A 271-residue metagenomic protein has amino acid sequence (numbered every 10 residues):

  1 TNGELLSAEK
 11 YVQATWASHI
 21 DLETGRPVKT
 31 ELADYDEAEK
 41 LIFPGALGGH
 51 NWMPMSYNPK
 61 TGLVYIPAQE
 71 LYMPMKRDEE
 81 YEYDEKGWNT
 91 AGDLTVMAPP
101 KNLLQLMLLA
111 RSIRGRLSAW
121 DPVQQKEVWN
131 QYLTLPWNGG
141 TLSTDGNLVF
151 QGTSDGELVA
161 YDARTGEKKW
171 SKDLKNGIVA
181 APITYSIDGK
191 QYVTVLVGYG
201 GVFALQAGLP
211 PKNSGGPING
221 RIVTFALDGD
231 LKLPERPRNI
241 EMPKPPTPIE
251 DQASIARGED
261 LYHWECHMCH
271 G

Functional and structural regions predicted by a protein language model:
T1-K244, C269: Beta-sheet-rich non-transmembrane sensory/scaffold domains
P237-L261: Electrostatic cytochrome c docking/interface patches
D260-G271: C-type cytochrome heme c attachment motif
